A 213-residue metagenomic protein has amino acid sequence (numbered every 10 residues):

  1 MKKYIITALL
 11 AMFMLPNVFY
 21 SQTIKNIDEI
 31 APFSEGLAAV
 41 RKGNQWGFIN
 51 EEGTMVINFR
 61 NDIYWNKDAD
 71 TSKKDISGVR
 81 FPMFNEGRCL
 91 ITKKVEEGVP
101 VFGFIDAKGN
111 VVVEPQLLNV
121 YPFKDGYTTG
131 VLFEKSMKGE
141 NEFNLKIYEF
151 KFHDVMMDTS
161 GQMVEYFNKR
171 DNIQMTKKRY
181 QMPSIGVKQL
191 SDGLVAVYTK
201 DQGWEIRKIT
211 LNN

Functional and structural regions predicted by a protein language model:
M1-I24: Bacterial Sec-dependent N-terminal signal peptides
Q22-N213: Residue-level detector of conserved, function-critical positions
